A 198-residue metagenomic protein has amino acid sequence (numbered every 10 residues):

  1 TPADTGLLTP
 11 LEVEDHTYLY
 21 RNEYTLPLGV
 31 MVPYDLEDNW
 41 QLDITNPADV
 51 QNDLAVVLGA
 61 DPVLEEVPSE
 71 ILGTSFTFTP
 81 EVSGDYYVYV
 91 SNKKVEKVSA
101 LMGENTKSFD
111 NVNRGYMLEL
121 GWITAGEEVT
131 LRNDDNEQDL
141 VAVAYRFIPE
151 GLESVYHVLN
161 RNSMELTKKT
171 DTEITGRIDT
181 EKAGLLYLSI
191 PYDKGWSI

Functional and structural regions predicted by a protein language model:
T1-E81, D85, K93-K94, M117-E119: A cross-kingdom signal targeting lumenal/periplasmic-facing segments of multi-pass membrane and secretory-pathway
A55-S197: Active-site-proximal, structured, solvent-exposed surfaces of multi-pass membrane proteins that position macromolecular
